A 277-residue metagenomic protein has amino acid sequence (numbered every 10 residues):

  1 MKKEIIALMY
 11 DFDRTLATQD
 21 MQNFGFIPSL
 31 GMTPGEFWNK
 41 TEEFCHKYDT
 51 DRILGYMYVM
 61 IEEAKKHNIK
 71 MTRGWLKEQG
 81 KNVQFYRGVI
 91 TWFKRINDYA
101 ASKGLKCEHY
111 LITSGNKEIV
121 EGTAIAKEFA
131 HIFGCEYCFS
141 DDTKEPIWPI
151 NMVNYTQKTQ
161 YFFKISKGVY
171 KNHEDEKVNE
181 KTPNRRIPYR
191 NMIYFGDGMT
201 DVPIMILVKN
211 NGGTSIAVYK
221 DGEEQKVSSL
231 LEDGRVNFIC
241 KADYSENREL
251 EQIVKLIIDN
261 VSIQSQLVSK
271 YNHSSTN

Functional and structural regions predicted by a protein language model:
M1-D141, V236: Alpha-helical substrate-recognition element adjacent to the catalytic core
K81-Y110, S114-N277: C-terminal cap/substrate-recognition subdomain and adjoining C-terminal extension of metal-dependent phosphatase-like
